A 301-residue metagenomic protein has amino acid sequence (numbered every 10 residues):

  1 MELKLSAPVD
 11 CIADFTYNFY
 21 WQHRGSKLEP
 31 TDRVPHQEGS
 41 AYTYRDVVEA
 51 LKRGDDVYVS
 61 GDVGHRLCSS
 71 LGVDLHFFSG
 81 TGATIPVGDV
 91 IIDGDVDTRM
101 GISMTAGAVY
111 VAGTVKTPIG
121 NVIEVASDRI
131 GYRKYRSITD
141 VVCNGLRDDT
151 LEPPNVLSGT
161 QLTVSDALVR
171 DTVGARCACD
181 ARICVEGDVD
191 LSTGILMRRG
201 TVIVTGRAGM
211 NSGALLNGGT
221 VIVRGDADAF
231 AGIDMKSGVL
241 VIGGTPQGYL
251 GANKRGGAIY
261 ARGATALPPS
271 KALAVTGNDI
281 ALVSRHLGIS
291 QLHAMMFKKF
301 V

Functional and structural regions predicted by a protein language model:
M1-D93, D97-E186, D190-S192, L196 (+1 more regions): Intrinsically disordered, low-complexity terminal regions
T193, S212-G213, F230-G232, L250: Short, recurrent motifs enriched in small/polar residues
T201-I203, T220-I222, V239-V241, A258: A structural signal for beta-strand register positions
G209, D228, K254: Short, flexible micro-motifs
L216-N217, R255: Conserved anchor residues at repeat-unit boundaries in beta-strand-based tandem repeats, strongest for the MORN repeat
